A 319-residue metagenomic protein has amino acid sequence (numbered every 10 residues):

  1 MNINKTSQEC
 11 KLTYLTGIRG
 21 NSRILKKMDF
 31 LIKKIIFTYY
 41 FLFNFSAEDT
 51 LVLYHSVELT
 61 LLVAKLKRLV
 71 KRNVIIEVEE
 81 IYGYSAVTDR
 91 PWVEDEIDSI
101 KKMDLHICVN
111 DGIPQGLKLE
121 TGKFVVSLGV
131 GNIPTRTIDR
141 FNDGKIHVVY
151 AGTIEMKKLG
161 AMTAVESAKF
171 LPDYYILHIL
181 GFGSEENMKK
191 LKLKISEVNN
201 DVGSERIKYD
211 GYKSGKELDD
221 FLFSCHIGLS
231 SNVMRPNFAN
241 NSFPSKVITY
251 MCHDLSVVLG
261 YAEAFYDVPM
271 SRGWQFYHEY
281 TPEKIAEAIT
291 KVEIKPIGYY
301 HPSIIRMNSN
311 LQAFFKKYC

Functional and structural regions predicted by a protein language model:
M1-K33, I113-K118, F182-N187, Y261: N-terminal strand-loop element at the rim of the active site of nucleotide-sugar-dependent glycosyltransferases
I35-S46, L61, K65-L69, I76-C108: Membrane-proximal helix-turn-helix segments that form the acceptor-binding/catalytic region of lipid-linked
V52-L59: Short His-centered aromatic/hydrophobic patch
D98-T137, H147, A151: Donor nucleotide-sugar binding/catalytic pocket of nucleotide-sugar-dependent glycosyltransferases
I107, R140-P172, L177-L180: Conserved donor-binding/catalytic core segment of Leloir-type glycosyltransferases
E155-L159, S214-L218, G228-T249, V258-D267: Nucleotide-sugar-dependent
G181, K190-L222: Nucleotide-activated donor-binding/catalytic signature segment of Leloir-type glycosyltransferases, i.e., the conserved
Y280-C319: A charged, aromatic-enriched C-terminal amphipathic alpha-helix characteristic of glycosyltransferases across folds
